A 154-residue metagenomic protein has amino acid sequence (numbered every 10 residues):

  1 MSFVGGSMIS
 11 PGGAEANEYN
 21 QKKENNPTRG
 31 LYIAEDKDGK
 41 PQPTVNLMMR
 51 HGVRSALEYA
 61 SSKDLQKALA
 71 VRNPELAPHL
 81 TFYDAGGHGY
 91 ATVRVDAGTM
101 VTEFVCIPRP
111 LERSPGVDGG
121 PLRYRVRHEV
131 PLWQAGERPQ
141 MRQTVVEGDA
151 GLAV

Functional and structural regions predicted by a protein language model:
M1-V154: Long, structured stretches of catalytic cores involved in phosphate-ester chemistry, encompassing
